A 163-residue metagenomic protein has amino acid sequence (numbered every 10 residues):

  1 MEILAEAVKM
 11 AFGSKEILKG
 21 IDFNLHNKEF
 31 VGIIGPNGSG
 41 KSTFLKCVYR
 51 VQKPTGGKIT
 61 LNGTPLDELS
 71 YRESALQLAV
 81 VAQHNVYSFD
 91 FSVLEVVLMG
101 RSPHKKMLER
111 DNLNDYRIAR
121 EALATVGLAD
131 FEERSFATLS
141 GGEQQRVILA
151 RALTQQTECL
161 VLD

Functional and structural regions predicted by a protein language model:
I3-A5, L18-G20: Conserved structural motif at the start of ABC-family nucleotide-binding domains
I34-P36: The feature captures the beta-strand-to-loop junction immediately N-terminal to the Walker
Y49: Helix-to-loop junction immediately C-terminal to a conserved catalytic motif
G57-P65, S74: Conserved ABC transporter NBD signature motif
L98, L113-F131, Q156: Conserved ABC ATPase "signature" region
S135-L139, E143: Conserved ABC ATPase signature
L160-D163: Catalytic Walker B motif of ABC-type/P-loop ATPase nucleotide-binding domains
